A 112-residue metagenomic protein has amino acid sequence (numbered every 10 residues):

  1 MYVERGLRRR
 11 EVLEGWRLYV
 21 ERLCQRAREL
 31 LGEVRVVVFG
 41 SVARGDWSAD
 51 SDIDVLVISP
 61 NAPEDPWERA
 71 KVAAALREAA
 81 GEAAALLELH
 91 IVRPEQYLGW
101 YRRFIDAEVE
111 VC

Functional and structural regions predicted by a protein language model:
M1-R35, R44-A49, P60-C112: Catalytic core of pol beta-like nucleotidyltransferases
S41: Conserved H-loop
